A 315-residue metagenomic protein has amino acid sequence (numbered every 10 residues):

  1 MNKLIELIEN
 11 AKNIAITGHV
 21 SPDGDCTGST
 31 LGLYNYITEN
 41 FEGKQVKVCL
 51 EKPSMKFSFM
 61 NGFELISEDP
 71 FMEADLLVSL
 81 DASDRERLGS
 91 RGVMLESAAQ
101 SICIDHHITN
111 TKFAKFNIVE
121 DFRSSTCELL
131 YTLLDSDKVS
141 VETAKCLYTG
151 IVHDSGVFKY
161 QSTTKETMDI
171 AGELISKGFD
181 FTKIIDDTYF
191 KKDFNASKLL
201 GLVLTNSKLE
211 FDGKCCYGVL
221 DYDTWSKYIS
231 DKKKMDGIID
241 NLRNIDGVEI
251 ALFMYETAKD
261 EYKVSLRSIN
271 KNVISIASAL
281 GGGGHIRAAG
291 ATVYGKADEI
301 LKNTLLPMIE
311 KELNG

Functional and structural regions predicted by a protein language model:
N2-G18, G28-S58, E68, E73-L76 (+1 more regions): Hydrophobic helix-and-loop "lid/oligomerization" segment in the mid-to-C-terminal part of catalytic domains
T17, S21, S79, C103-I104 (+1 more regions): Generic enzyme active-site microenvironment
V20-P22, A82-R85, H107-T109, Y222-D223 (+1 more regions): Short glycine-rich anion-binding loops that position phosphate/pyrophosphate groups of nucleotides and phosphorylated
D23-T27: Short N-terminal binding/cap micro-motifs at the start of the first secondary-structure element
L33-Y34, M94-S97, V119-E120, D169: Glycine-rich, phosphate-binding/catalytic loops in enzymes
N61-F116: Active-site cofactor/cluster-binding pocket
D69-F71, V93-E96, N110-T111, V139-S140 (+3 more regions): Solvent-exposed alpha-helices and their adjacent loops that cap or buttress functional pockets in soluble metabolic
I104-I170: Short alpha-helices
